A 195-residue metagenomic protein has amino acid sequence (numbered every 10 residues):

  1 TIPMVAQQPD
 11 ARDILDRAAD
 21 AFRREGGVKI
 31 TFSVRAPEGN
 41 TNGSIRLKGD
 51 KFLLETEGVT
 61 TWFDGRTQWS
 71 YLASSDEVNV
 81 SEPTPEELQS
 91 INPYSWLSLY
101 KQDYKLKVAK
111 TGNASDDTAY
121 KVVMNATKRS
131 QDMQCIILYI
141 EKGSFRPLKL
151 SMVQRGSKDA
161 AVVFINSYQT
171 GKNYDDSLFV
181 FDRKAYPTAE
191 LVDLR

Functional and structural regions predicted by a protein language model:
T1-V5: C-terminal segment of classical bacterial N-terminal signal peptides
Q7-G27, S33-A36, D64-Q134, D193-R195: Flexible, processing/modification-adjacent segments and terminal tails in exported/periplasmic/extracellular proteins
G26-V28, T41, D50, E57-V59 (+6 more regions): Envelope-exposed proteins and targeting segments
F32-I45: An N-terminal domain-cap segment
N42-I91, Q154-A161: An acidic-aromatic
G43-L53, L97-L99, Y168-T170, L194-R195: Short, charged low-complexity intrinsically disordered segments located at boundaries of structured domains
Y104-P187, V192-L194: Gly/Pro-enriched, hydrophobic low-complexity segments that function as extracytoplasmic propeptides/linkers
